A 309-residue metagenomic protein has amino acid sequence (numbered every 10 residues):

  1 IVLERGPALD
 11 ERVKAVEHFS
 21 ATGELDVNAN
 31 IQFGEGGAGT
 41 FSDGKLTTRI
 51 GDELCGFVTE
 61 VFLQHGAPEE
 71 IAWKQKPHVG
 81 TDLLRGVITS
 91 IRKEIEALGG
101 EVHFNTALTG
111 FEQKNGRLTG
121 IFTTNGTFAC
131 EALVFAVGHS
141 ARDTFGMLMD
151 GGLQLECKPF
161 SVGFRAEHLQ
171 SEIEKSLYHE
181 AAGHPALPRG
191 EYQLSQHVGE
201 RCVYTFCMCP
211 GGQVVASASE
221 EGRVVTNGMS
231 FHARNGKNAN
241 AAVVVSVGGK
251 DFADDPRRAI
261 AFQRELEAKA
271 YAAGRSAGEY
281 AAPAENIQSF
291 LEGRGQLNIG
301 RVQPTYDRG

Functional and structural regions predicted by a protein language model:
I1-G309: Residues forming the flavin
